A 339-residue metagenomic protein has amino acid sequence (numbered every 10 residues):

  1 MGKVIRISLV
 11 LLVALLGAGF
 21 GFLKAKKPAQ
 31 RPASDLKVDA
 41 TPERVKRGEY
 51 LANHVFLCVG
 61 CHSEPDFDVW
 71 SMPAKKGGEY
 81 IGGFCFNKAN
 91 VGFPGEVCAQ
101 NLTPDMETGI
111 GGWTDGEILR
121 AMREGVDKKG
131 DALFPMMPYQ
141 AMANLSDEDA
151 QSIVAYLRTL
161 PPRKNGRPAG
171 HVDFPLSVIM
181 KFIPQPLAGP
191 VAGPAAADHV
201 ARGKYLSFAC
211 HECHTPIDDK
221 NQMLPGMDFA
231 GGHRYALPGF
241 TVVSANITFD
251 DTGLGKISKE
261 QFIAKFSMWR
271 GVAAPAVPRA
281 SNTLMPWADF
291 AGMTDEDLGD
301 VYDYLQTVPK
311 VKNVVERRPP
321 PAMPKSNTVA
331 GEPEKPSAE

Functional and structural regions predicted by a protein language model:
G2-A29: N-terminal type II signal-anchor transmembrane helix that functions as the membrane-insertion/stop-transfer segment
V10, A14-G17, P138-R202, D297-Y304: Extended surface/linker regions that mediate inter-domain or inter-protein docking in multi-component redox
Q30-N53, I179-L206: Electrostatic cytochrome c docking/interface patches
G48, V55-P65, I118, I153 (+4 more regions): The canonical Cys-X-X-Cys-His
L51-G95: Extracytoplasmic/periplasmic/luminal assembly and interaction segments in envelope/secretory/respiratory proteins
N53-F56, V97-A99, A132-F134, F208 (+2 more regions): Extracytoplasmic
E79-E117, Q140-D149, M227-V272, P286-L298: Electron-transfer interface patches adjacent to heme c in soluble/periplasmic c-type cytochromes and di-/multiheme
A264-A338: C-terminal functional regions that serve as terminal interaction/effector modules
